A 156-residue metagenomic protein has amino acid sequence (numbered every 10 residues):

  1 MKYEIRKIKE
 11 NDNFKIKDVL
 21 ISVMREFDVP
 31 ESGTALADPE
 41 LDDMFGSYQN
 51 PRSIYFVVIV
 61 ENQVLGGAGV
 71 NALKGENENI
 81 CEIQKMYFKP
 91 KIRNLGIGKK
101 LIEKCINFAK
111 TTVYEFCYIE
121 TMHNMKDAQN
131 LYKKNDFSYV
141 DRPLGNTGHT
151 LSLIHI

Functional and structural regions predicted by a protein language model:
Y3, K7-Q84, K89-K91, I102-K104 (+2 more regions): Acetyl-CoA-dependent GNAT
K89-K91, L95, H123-N124: Active-site acidic-Proline motif in GNAT/NAT acetyltransferases
K99: Residues forming the Rossmann-fold NAD(P)(H) cofactor-binding site
A109-T121: Conserved GNAT acetyl-CoA-binding A-motif
Y114, K133-D141: Conserved acetyl-CoA-binding loop of GNAT-fold acetyltransferases
I119-A128, G145-T150: Conserved beta-strand-loop-alpha-helix junction that forms the acyl-donor binding cleft
I154-I156: Conserved small/polar residues in nucleotide/adenosyl-binding loops
